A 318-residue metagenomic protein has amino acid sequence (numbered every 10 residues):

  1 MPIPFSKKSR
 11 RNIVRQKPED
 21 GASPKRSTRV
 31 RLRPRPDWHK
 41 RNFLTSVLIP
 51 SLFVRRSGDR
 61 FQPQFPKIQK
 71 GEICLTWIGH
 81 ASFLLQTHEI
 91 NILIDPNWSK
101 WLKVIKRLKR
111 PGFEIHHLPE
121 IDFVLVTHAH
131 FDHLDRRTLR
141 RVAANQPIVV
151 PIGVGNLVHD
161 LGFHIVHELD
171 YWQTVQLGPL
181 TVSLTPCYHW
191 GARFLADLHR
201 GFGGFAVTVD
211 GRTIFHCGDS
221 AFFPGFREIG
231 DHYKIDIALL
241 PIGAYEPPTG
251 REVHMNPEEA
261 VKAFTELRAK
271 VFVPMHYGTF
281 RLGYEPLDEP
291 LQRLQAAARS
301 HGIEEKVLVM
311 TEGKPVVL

Functional and structural regions predicted by a protein language model:
M1-L93, W98-K100, Q292, K314: Zn-dependent metallo-beta-lactamase
S6, K17, S23-S27, F123 (+3 more regions): Cap/insert and terminal regions of metallo-dependent hydrolase folds
G21, V54, G58-K70, I78 (+5 more regions): Pre-active-site segment of Zn-dependent metallo-hydrolases
P50-K70, V150-R212, Q292-L318: Metallo-beta-lactamase
E72-C74, V142-I148, R212-I214: Short active-site oxyanion
C74-W77, N91-D95, T181-C187, T213-D219: Active-site-proximal beta-strand elements of phosphoester/diester hydrolases
L85, D95, H128, D135 (+5 more regions): Divalent metal-coordination and catalytic microenvironments
P96-W98, H128-A129, C187-Y188, G218-S220 (+3 more regions): Active-site metal-binding loops of divalent metal-dependent hydrolases
